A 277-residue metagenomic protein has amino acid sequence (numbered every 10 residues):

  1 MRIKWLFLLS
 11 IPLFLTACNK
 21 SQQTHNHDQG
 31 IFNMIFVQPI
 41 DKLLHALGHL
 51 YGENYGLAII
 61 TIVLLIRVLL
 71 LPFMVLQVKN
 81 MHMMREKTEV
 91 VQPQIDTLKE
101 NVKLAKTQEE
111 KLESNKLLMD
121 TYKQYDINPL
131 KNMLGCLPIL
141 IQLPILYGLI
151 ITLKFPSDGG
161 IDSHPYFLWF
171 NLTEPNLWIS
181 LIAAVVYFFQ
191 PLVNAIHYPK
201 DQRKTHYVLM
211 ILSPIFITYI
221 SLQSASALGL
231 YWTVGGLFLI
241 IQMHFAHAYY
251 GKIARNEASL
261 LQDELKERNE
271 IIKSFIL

Functional and structural regions predicted by a protein language model:
M1-K20: N-terminal secretory/membrane targeting signals
R2-I3, L76, A248-K252: Membrane-interface capping segments at transmembrane-helix boundaries
N19-L57, H164-P175: Interfacial loop/helix-cap signal at membrane boundaries in integral membrane proteins
H45-F73, G135, W178-I182: Hydrophobic alpha-helical transmembrane segments
I59-I60, K131, A227-L228: Alpha-helical transmembrane segments and their helix-entry boundary regions
L69-Q142, N194-P214: Membrane-interface amphipathic helices and adjacent TM-edge segments
L134, Y147, I151-N256: Hydrophobic alpha-helical transmembrane segments and adjacent short intramembrane/lumenal linkers of inner/organellar
M243, Y249-L277: Cytosolic, positively charged, low-complexity intrinsically disordered regions immediately flanking transmembrane
